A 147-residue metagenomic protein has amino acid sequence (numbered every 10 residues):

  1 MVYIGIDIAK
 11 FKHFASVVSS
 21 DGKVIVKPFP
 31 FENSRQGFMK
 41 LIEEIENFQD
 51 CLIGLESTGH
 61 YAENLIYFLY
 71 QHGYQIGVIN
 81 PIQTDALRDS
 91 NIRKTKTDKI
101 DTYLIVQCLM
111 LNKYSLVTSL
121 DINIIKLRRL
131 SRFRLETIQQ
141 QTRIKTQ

Functional and structural regions predicted by a protein language model:
M1-S19, I105: Gly/Thr-rich phosphate-binding beta-strand-loop-beta motif of the actin/hexokinase/Hsp70
V2, Y67, G77-Q147: Long, charge-rich intrinsically disordered scaffolds of nucleic-acid metabolism proteins
K10, G59, Q83: Short, glycine/acidic-enriched loop or turn micro-motifs at the edges of active sites
F11-Q36: Short glycine-rich, Thr/Ser-proximal phosphate-binding strand/loop in the N-terminal lobe of ATP-dependent enzymes
R35-L52: Short, basic/hydrophobic alpha-helical segments
F38, A62, T102-Y103: A general structural signal for well-ordered alpha-helical segments in protein cores
D50-Y61: Short glycine-rich phosphate-binding loop at a beta-alpha junction
Y70: Anion (oxyanion) recognition and catalysis
